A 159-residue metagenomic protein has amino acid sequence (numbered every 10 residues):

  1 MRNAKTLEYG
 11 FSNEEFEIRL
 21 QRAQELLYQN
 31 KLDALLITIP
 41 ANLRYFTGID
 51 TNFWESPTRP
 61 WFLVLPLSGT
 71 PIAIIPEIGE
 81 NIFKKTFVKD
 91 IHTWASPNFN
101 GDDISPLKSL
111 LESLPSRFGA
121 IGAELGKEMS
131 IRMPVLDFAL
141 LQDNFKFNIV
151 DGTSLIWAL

Functional and structural regions predicted by a protein language model:
M1-K5, E15, N98-L159: Flexible, acidic/His-enriched mid-domain "rim/lid" segments that flank
R2-S105, S109: N-terminal accessory/capping or targeting/presequence segment of soluble
